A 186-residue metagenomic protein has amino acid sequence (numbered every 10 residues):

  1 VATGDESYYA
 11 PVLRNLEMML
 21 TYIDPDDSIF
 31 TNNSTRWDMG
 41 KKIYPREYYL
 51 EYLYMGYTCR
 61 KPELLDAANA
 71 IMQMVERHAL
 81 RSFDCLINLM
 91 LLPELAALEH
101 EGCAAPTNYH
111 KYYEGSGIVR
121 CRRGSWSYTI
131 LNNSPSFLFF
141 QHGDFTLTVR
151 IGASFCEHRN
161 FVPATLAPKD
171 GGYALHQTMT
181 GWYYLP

Functional and structural regions predicted by a protein language model:
V1: Catalytic cores of extracellular degradative/oxidative enzymes
S7-P186: Extended polysaccharide-engagement surfaces of secreted carbohydrate-active enzymes
